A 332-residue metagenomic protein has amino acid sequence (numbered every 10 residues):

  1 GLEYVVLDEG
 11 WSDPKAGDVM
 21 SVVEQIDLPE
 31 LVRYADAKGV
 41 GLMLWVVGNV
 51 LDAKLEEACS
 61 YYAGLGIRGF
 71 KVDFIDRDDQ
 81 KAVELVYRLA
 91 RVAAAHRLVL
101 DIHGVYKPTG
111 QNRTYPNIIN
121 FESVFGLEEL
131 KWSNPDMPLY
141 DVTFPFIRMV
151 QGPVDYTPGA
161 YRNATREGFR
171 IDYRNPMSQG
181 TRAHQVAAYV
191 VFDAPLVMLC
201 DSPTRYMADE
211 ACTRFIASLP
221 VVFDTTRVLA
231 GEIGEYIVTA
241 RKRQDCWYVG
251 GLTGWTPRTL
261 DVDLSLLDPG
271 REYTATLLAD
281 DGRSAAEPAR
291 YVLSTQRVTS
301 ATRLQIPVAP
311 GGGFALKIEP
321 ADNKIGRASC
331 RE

Functional and structural regions predicted by a protein language model:
E3-Y4, R68, V197: Short acidic/polar active-site loop segments enriched in Thr and Asp
D8-M177: Aromatic- and carboxylate-enriched substrate-binding clefts and catalytic-loop regions of carbohydrate-active enzymes
D73, L100, V191, V249 (+1 more regions): Conserved, mostly hydrophobic/aromatic
D73, L277-A301: Solvent-exposed beta-strand/loop surfaces of large extracellular or lumenal domains
N175, H184-L196, C200-P203: Catalytic domains of carbohydrate-active enzymes that cleave complex glycans
D201-Y248, L252, R283-A289: Glycan-recognition and catalytic regions of carbohydrate-active enzymes
I233-T274, F314-K317: Carbohydrate-binding surface patches
T295-R331: C-terminal beta-strand-rich structural cap/linker in extracellular carbohydrate-active enzymes
